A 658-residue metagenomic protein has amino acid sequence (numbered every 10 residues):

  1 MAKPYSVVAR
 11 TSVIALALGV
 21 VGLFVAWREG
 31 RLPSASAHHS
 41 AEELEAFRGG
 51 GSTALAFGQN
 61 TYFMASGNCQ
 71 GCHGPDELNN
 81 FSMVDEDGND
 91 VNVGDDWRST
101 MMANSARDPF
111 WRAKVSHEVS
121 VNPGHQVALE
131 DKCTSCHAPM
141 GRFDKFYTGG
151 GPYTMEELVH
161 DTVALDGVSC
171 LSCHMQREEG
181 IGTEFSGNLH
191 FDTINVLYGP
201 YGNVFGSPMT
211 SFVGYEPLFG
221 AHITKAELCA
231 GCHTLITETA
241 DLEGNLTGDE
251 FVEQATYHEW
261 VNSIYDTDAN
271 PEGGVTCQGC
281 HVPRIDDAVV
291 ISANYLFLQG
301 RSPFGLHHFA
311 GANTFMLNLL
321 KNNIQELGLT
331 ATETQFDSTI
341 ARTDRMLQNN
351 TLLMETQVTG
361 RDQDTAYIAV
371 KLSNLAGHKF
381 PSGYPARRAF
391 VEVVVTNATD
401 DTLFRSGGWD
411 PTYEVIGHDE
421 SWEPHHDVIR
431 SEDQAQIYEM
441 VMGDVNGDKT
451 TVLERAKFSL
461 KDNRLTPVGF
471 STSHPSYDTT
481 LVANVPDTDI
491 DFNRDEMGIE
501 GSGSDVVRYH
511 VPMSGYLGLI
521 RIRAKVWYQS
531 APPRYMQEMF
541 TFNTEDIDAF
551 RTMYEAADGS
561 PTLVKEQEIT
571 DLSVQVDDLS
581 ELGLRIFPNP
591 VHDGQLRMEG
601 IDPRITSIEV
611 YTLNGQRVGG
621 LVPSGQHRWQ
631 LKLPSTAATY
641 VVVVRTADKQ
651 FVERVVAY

Functional and structural regions predicted by a protein language model:
M1-A37, V574-V576: Bacterial Sec-dependent N-terminal signal peptides
H38-S52, L78-F110, K114-V115, G150-S502 (+2 more regions): Primarily the internal scaffold of c-type cytochrome electron-transfer domains, especially repeated/multiheme c-type
Y62-N68, Q126-L129, D166, K225 (+1 more regions): Short metal-coordination and nucleic-acid-contact micro-motifs, chiefly zinc-binding Cys/His arrays
R112-L129, R142: N-terminal catalytic scaffold of extracellular/periplasmic and nuclease hydrolases that process anionic headgroups
E130, S135-Y147, Y153: Conserved, well-structured interaction surfaces
R388-E392, L519-R521, R604-I608, T639: Exposed beta-strand and adjacent loop surfaces of beta-rich binding modules that mediate intermolecular recognition
P512-Y516, P634: Short, surface-exposed loop/turn segments at beta-strand-coil junctions that are enriched for proline with nearby
D578-Y658: C-terminal outer-membrane/trafficking sorting elements
